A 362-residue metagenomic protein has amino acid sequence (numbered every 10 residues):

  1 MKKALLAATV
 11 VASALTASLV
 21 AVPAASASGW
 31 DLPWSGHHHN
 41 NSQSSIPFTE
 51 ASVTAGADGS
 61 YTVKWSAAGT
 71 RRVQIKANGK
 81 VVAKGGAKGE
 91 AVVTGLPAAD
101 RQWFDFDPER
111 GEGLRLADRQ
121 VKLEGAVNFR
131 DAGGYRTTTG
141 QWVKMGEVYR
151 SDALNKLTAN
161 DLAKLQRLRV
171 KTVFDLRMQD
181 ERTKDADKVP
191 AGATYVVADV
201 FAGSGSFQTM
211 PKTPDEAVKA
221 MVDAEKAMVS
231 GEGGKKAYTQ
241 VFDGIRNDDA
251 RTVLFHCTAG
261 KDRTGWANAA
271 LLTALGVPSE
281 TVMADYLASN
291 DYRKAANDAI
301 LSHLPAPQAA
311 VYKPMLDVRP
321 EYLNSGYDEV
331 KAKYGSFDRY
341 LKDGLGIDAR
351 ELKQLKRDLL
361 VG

Functional and structural regions predicted by a protein language model:
M1-A12: N-terminal export and membrane-targeting signals
A7, A17, S26-T252, A269-G362: Cys-dependent protein tyrosine phosphatase-like superfamily
A21-V22: N-terminal signal peptide c-region/cleavage motif recognized by signal peptidases
F255: Active-site cradle of extracellular carbohydrate-active enzymes
T258-A259, R263-T264: Ser/Thr-glycine-rich phosphate-binding loops at phosphate-binding pockets of nucleotides, nucleotide cofactors
